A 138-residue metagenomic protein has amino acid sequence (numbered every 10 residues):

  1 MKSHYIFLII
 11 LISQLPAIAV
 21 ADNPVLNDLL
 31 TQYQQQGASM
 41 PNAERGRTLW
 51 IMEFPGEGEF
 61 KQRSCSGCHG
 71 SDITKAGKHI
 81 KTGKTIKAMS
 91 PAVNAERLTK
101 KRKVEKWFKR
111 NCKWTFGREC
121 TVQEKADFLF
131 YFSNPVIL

Functional and structural regions predicted by a protein language model:
M1-Y5: Positively charged n-region of N-terminal signal peptides that target proteins for export
F7-Q14: Bacterial N-terminal signal peptides
Q14-Q35, G77, K81, A88-M89: Small beta-barrel nucleic-acid-binding modules, principally OB-folds
D22-E59: Electrostatic cytochrome c docking/interface patches
G56-R63, R118-E124: Surface-exposed patches in mature extracellular/periplasmic domains of secreted proteins
Q62-D72, F128: The canonical Cys-X-X-Cys-His
I86-R102: Short microdomains enriched in Cys/His and/or Lys/Arg
K103-L138: C-terminal capping alpha-helices of c-type cytochrome domains
